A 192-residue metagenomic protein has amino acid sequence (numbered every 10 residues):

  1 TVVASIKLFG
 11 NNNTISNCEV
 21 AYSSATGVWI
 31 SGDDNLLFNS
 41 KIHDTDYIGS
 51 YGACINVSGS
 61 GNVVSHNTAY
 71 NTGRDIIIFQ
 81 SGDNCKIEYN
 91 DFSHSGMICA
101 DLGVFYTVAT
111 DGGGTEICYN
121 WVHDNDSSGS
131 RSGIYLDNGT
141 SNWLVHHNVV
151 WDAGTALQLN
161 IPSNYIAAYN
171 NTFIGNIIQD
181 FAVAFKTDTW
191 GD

Functional and structural regions predicted by a protein language model:
T1-D192: Extracellular parallel beta-helix/beta-solenoid repeat domains
